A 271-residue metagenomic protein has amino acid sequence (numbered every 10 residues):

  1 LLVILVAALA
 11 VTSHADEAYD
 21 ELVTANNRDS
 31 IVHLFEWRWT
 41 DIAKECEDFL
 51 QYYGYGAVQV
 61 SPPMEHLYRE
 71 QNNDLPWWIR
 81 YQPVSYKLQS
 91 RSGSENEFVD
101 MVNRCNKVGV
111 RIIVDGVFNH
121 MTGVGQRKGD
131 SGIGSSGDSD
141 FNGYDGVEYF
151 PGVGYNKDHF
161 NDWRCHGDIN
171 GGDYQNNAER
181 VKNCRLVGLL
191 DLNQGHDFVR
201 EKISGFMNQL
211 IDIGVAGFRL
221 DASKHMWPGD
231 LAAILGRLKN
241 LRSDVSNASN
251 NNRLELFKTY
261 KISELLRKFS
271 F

Functional and structural regions predicted by a protein language model:
L1-I4: Classical eukaryotic N-terminal signal peptides for Sec-dependent ER targeting/secretion, especially the positively
A7-V11, D16-S30, K44-Q51, Y55 (+7 more regions): Active-site-proximal helices and loops of the catalytic beta/alpha 8
A15-W39, L186-H196: Boundary/entry segment of secreted carbohydrate-active catalytic domains
N26-D29, H66-N103, D140-N193: Aromatic- and acidic-residue-enriched carbohydrate-binding clefts of CAZyme catalytic domains
L34-E36, L88-S90, A222: Short glycine-centered, acidic/aromatic-flanked micro-motifs in structured strand/loop junctions that mark active-site
L34-W39, Y52, P63, V108 (+10 more regions): N-terminal pro-sequences and low-complexity stem/linker regions of secreted or lumenal proteins
